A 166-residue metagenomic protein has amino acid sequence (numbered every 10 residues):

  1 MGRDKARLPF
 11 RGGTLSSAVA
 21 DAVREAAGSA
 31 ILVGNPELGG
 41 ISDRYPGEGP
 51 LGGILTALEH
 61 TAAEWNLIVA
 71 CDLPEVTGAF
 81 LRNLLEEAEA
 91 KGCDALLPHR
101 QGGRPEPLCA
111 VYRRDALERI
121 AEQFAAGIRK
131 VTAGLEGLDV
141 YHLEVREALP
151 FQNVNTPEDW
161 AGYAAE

Functional and structural regions predicted by a protein language model:
M1-I128, E136-P150, P157-D159: Nucleotide and nucleotide-moiety/phosphate-recognizing core
A161-E166: SAM-dependent methyltransferases
